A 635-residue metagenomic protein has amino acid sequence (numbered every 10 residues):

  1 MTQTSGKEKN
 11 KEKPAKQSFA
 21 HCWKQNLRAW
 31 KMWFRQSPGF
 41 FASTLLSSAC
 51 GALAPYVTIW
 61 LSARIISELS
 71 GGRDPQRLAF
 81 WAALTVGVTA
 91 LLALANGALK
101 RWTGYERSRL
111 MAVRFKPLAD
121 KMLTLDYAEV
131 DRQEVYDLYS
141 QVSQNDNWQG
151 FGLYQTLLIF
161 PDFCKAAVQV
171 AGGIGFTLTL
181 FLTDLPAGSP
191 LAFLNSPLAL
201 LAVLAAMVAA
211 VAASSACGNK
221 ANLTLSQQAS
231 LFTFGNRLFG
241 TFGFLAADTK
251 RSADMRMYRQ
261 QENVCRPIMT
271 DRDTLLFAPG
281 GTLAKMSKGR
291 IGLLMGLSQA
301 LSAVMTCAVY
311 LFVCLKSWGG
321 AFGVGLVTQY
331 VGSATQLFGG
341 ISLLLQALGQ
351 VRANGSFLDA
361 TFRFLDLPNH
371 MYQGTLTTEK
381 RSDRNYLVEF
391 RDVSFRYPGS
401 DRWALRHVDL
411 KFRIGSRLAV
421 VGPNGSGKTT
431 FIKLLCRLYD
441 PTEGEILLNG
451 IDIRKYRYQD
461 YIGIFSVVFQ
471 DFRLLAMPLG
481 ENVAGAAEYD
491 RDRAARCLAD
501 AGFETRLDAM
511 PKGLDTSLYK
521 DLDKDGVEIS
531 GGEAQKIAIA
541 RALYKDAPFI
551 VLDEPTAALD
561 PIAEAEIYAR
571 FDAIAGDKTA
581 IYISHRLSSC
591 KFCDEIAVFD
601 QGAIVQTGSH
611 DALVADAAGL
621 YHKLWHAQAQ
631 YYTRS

Functional and structural regions predicted by a protein language model:
M1-L27, S108-Y154, F234-L283, G355-P368 (+2 more regions): Extended non-transmembrane interhelical loops and adjacent amphipathic helices of multipass membrane proteins
M1-P55, R73-W81, L99-T103, V135-A171 (+5 more regions): Membrane-integrated ABC transporters
F41-A95, A167-N222, A308, L315-V324: Transmembrane helix-loop-helix hairpins at lipid-water interfaces of multipass membrane proteins, especially the type-1
Q260, V309, T328-L367: Cytosolic ends of transmembrane helices, especially the final helix of ABC transmembrane type-1 domains
E262, F362-S416, R496, A573-G576: Primarily ABC-family ATPase nucleotide-binding module
C436: Helix-to-loop junction immediately C-terminal to a conserved catalytic motif
L447, E504-I537, D546, Y631-S635: ABC-fold ATPase nucleotide-binding domain signature/coupling loops
G513, A569, R586-S635: C-terminal portion of ABC ATPase nucleotide-binding domains
